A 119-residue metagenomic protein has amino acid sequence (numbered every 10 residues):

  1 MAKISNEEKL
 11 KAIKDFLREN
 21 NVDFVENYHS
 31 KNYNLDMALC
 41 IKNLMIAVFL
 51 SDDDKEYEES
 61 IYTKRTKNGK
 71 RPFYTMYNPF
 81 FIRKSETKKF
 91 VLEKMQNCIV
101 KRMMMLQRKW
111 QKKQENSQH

Functional and structural regions predicted by a protein language model:
M1-H119: Nucleic-acid endo/exonuclease domains
